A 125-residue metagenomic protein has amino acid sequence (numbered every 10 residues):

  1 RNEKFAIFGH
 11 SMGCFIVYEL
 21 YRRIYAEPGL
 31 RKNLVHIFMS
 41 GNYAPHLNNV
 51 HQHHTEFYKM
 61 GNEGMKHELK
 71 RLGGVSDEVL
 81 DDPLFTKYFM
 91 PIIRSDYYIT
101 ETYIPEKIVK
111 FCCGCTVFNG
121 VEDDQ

Functional and structural regions predicted by a protein language model:
R1-F8, F15-Q125: Domain-scale detector for complete catalytic domains at protein termini or as standalone homologs
